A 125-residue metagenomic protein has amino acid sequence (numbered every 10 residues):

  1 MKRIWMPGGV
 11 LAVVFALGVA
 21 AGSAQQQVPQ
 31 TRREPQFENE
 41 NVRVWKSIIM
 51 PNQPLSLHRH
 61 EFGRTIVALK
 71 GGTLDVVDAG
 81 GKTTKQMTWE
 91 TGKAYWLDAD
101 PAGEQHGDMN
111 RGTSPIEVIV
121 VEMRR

Functional and structural regions predicted by a protein language model:
M1-I4, G9: Positively charged n-region of N-terminal signal peptides that target proteins for export
G8-A20: Bacterial N-terminal signal peptides
A20-Q26: Boundary at the C-terminal end of the N-terminal hydrophobic targeting segment
P29-S56, E61-V67, V120-V121: A short glycine-rich, His/Asp/Glu-containing loop-to-beta-strand
E38-N41, G81-D100: Short acidic-glycine-tyrosine-enriched beta hairpin
N52-S56, G92-D108: Histidine-centered metal-chelating micro-motifs
H60-G80: Glycine- and acidic-residue-biased ligand/ion/polar-headgroup-sensing regions
D100-R124: Ligand-binding loop in jelly-roll beta-barrel domains
